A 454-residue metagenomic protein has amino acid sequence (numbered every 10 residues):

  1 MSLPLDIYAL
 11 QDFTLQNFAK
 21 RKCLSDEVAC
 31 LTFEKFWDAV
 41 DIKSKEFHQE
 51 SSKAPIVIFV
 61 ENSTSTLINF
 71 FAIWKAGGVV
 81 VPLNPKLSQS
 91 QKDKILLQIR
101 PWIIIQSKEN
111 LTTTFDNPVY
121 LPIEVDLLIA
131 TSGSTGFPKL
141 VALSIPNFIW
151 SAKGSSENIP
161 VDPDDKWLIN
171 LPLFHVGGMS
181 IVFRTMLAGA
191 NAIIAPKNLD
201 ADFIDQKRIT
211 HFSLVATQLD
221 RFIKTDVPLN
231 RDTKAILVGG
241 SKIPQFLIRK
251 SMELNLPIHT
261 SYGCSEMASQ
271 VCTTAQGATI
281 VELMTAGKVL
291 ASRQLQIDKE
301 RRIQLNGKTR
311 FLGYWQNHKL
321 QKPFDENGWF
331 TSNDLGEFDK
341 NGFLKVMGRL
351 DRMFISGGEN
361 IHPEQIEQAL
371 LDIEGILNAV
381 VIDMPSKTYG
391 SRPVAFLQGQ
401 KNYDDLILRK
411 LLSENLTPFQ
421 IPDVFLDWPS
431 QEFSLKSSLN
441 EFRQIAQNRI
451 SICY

Functional and structural regions predicted by a protein language model:
S2-L3, D12, K20-E50, S63 (+3 more regions): Conserved AMP-binding/adenylate-forming core of the ANL superfamily
A29, K45-L87, N360: Conserved AMP-binding/adenylate-forming
T32-F33, D126-K153: Conserved AMP-binding A3 loop
I149-K166, F174-H211: Conserved AMP-binding/adenylation subdomain of ANL enzymes
H211-L214, F222-V281: Gly/Ser/Thr-rich phosphate-binding loop
T285-S292, D298-N327, E359-I361: Conserved ATP/PPi-binding loop(s) of AMP-dependent carboxylate-activating enzymes
G307, L335-Q420, F433: AMP-binding/adenylate-forming catalytic core of the ANL superfamily
S413-T417, W428-Y454: Flexible lysine-rich "adenylation lid" loop at the C-terminal edge of ANL adenylation domains
